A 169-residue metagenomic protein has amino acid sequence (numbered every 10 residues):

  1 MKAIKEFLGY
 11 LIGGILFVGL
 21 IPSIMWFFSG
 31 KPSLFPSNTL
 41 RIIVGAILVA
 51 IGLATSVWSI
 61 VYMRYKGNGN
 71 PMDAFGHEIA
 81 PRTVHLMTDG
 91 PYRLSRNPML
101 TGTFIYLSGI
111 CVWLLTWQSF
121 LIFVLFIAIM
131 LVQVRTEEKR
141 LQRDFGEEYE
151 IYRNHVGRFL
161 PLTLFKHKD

Functional and structural regions predicted by a protein language model:
M1-D89, T101-D169: Membrane-anchoring alpha-helices and their flanking helix-loop junctions
L94-T101: Histidine-centered phosphotransfer motif of kinases
